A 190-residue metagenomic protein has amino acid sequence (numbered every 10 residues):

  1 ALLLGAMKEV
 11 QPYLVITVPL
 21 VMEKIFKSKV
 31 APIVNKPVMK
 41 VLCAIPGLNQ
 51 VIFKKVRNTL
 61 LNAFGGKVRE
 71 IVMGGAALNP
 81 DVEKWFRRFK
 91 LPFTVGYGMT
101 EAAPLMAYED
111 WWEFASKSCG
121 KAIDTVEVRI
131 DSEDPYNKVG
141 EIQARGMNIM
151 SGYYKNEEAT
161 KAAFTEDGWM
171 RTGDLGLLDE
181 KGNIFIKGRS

Functional and structural regions predicted by a protein language model:
L2-L14: Conserved ATP-dependent adenylate/AMP-binding module captured primarily in the ANL superfamily
L4, R57-L60, K161: Short hydrophobic/charged patches on amphipathic alpha-helices used for structural packing and interfaces
Y13-I16, I25-A115, E127: Gly/Ser/Thr-rich phosphate-binding loop
P19: Short secondary-structure boundary segments
A77-R88, L105-D110, C119-D124, D134-K138 (+3 more regions): Active-site glycine/GP-rich loop and adjacent strand/helix microenvironment that borders small-molecule binding pockets
K117-A122, F164-D167: Short Gly/Pro-enriched turn/cap motifs at secondary-structure boundaries
R129, Y136-S190: Conserved ATP-binding/catalytic segment of the ANL
